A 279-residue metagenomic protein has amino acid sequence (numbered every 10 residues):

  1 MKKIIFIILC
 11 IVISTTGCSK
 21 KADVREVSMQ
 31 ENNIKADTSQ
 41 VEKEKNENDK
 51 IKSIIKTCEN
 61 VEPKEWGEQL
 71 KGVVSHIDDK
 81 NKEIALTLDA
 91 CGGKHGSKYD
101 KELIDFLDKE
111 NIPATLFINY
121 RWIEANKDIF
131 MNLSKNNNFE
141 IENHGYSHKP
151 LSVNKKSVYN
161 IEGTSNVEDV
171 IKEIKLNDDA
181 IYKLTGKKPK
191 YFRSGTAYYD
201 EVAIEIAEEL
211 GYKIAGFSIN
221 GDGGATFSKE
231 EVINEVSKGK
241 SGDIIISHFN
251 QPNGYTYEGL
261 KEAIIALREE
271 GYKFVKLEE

Functional and structural regions predicted by a protein language model:
M1-I4, I8: Positively charged n-region of N-terminal signal peptides that target proteins for export
S14-G17: C-terminal motif of bacterial Sec signal peptides marking the signal peptidase cleavage site
K20-V73: N-terminal, intrinsically disordered, polar/charged segments of Gram-positive cell-envelope systems that serve as
D37, K64-L70, C91-S97, N143-Y146 (+3 more regions): Short acidic/polar alpha-helix capping motifs at helix-coil junctions
S39-D49, K71, E142-P150, Y199-E208: Short, compositionally biased "basic patch" segments
I51-V153, V158-Y159, D179-A180, K188: Active-site beta->alpha N-cap acidic-glycine motif
E124-D128, K149-I246, N250-K273, E278-E279: Catalytic domains of cell-wall/extracellular-matrix polysaccharide-remodeling enzymes, centered on de-N-acetylation
